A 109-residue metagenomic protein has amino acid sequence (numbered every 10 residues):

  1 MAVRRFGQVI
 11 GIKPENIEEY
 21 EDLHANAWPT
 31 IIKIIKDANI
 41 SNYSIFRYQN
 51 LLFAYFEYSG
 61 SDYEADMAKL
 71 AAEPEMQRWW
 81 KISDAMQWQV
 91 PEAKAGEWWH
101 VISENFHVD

Functional and structural regions predicted by a protein language model:
F6-G11: Active-site-flanking beta-strand signature of metal-NTP-handling nucleotidyl enzymes and homologous cyclase-like
N16-S41: Short amphipathic alpha-helical segments
I17, A54, Y63-A65: Intrinsically disordered, low-complexity acidic/polar segments
I32-F53, E57-S61: Short, glycine- and small/hydrophobic-rich beta-strand elements in well-ordered beta-sheets
A38, S59-E97: An amphipathic, aromatic/His-enriched active-site/gating alpha helix that lines ligand/cofactor pockets
H100-F106: Eukaryote-biased recognition of C-terminal alpha-helical segments
